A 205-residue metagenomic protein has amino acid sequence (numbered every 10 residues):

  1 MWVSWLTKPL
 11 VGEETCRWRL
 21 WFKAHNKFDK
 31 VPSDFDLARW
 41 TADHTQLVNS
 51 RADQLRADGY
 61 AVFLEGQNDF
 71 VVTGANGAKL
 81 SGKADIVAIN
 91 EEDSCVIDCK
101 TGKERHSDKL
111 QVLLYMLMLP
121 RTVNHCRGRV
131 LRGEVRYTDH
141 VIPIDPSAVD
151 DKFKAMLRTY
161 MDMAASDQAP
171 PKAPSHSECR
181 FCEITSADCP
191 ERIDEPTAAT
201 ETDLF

Functional and structural regions predicted by a protein language model:
M1-S94, K103-H106, L110, L204-F205: Metal-dependent nuclease catalytic cores that hydrolyze phosphodiester bonds in DNA/RNA, characterized by
T15, D85, L114, E178-F181 (+1 more regions): Generic detector of isolated residues embedded in canonical secondary-structure elements
L64, F70-K79, K103-H106, R121-F205: Metal-dependent nuclease catalytic regions and adjoining charged, substrate-binding loops involved in nucleic-acid end
I97: Conserved beta3 VAIK motif of the Hanks protein kinase fold
D108-T122: Short, charged, amphipathic alpha-helix that recurs within catalytic cores of restriction-modification and other
